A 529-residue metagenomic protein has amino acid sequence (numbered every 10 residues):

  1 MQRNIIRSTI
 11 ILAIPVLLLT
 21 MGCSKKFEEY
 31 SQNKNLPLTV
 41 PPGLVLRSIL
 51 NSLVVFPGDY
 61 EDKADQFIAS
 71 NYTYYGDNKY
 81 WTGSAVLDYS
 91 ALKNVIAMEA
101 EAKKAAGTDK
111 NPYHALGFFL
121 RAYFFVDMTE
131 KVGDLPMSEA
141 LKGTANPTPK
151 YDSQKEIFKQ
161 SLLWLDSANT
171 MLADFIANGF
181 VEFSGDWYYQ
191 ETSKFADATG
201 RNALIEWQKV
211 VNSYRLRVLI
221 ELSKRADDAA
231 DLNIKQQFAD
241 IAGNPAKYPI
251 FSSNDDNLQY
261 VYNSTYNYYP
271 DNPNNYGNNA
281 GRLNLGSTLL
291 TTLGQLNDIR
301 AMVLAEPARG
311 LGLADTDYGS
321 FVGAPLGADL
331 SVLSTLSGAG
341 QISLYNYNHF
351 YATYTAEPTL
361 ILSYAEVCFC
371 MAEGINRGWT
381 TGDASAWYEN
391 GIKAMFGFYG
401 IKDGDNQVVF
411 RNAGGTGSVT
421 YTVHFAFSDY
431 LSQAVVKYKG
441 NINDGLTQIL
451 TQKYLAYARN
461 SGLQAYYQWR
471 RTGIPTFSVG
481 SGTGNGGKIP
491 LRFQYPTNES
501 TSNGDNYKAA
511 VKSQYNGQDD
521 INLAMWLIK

Functional and structural regions predicted by a protein language model:
M1-Q32: Bacterial Sec-dependent N-terminal signal peptides
C23-Y75, K79-T82, V86-Y89, A97 (+4 more regions): Membrane-proximal, proline-rich intrinsically disordered regions
L44-V55, L120, E373, L450-A458: Short, hydrophobic/amphipathic alpha-helical patches that form generic packing surfaces within helical domains
Q66-L120, F124-G404, I442-D444, Q452: Structured, solvent-exposed acidic/aromatic patches
F396-K529: C-terminal functional modules
